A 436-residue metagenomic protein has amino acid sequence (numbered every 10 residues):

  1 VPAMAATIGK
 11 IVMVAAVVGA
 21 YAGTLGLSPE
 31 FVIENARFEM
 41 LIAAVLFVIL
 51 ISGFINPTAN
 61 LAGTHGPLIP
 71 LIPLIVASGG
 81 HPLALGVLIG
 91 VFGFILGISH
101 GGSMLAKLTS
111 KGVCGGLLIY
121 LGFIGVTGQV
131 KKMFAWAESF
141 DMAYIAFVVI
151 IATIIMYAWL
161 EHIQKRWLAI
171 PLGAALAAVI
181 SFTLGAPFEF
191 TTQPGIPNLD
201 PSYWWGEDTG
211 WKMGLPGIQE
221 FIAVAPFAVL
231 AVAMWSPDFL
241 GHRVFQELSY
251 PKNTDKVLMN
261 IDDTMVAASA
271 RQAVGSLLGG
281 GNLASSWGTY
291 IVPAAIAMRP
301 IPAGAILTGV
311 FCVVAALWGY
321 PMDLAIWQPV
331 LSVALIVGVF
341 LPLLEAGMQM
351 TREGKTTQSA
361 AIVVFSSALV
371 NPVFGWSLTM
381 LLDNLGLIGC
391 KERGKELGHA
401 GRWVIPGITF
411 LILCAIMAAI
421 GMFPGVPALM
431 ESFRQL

Functional and structural regions predicted by a protein language model:
V1, V17-I51, P226-R299: Membrane-embedded helical hairpins/re-entrant loop segments and their flanking transmembrane helices within multi-pass
P2-M13, Y144-I150, N198-F245, M259-N260: Hydrophobic, membrane-embedded alpha-helices of multi-pass small-molecule transporters
P2-T7, L27-A36, S52-N60, A135-I145 (+4 more regions): Short, amphipathic, aromatic/basic-enriched membrane-interface segments that mark the entry/exit of transmembrane
I8-A16, I55-H65, V232-G241, G275-A284 (+2 more regions): Short helix-coil transition sites and intra-membrane helix breaks within transmembrane domains of multi-pass
V32-V113: Membrane helical hairpin/interfacial module
A77-F188, L307-Q435: Membrane-embedded alpha-helical modules
L160-L172, D208-W211, P216-I218, G241-V266: Hydrophobic, small-residue-rich membrane helices and short re-entrant helix-turn-helix hairpins that build
F188-K212, P427-L436: Membrane-interfacial helical/loop segments at transmembrane boundaries in membrane proteins
